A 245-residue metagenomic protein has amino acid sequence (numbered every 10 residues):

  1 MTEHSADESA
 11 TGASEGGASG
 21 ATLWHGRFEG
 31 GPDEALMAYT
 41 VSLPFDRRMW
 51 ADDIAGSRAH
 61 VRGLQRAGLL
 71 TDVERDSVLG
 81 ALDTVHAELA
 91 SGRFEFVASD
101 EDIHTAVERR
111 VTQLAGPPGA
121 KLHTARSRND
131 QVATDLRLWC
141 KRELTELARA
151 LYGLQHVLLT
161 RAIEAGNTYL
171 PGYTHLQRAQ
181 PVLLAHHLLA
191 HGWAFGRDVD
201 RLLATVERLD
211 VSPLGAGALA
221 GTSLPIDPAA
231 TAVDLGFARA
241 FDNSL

Functional and structural regions predicted by a protein language model:
T2-E8, E15-G221, P225-D234, A238-A240: A helix-coil-helix interface module used to build multimeric assemblies and to scaffold catalytic/cofactor sites
N243-L245: Glycine-rich, flexible beta-strand/loop modules in the N-terminal catalytic cores of phosphate-handling
